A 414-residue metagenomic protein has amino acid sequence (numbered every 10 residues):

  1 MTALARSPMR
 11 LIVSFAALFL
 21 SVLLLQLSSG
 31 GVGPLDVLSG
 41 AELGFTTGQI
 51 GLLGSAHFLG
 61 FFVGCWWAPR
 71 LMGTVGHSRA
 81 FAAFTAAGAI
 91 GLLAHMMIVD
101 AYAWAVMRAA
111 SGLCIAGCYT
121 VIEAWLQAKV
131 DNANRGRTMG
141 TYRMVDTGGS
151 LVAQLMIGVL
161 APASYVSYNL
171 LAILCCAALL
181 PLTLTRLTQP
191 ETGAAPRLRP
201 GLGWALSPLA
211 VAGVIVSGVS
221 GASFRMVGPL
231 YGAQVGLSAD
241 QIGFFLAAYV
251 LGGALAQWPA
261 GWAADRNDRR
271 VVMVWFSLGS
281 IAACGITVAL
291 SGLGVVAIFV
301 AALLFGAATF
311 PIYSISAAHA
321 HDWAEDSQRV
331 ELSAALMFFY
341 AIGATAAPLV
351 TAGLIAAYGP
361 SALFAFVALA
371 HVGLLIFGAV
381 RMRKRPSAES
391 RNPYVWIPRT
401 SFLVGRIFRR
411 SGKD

Functional and structural regions predicted by a protein language model:
M1-R10, P190-R197, R381-D414: Intrinsic disorder in cytosolic terminal tails and internal cytosolic loops of multi-pass membrane transporters
P8-F58, A210, G221-Y231, V235: Helix-loop boundary and gating motifs at the non-cytosolic
T47-G48, N132-Y142, A239, A324-L336: Loop-to-transmembrane helix entry/capping segments in MFS-fold secondary transporters and related SLC/MFSD carriers
G64-G76, A161, A256-D268, I355-A356: Helix-to-loop junctions at the C-terminal end of transmembrane segments in multipass secondary transporters
R79-L93, A172, V271-I286: Structural signature of the two symmetry-related core transmembrane helices
A109-M144: Cytoplasmic helix-loop-helix junction between adjacent transmembrane helices in 12-TM secondary transporters
G117-V130, F310-A324: Intracellular juxtamembrane helix-capping segments at the cytosolic ends of symmetry-related transmembrane helices
Y168-T183, F364-A379: Symmetry-related core transmembrane helices of the 12-TM Major Facilitator Superfamily/SLC fold
